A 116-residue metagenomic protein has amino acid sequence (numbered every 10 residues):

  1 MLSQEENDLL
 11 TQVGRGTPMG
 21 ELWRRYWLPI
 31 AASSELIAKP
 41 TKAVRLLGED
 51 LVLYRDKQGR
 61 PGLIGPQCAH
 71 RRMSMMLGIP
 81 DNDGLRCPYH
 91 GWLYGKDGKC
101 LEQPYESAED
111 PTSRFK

Functional and structural regions predicted by a protein language model:
M1-L46, D50: Zn-dependent metallo-beta-lactamase
A32-K116: Rieske [2Fe-2S] iron-sulfur-binding domain
